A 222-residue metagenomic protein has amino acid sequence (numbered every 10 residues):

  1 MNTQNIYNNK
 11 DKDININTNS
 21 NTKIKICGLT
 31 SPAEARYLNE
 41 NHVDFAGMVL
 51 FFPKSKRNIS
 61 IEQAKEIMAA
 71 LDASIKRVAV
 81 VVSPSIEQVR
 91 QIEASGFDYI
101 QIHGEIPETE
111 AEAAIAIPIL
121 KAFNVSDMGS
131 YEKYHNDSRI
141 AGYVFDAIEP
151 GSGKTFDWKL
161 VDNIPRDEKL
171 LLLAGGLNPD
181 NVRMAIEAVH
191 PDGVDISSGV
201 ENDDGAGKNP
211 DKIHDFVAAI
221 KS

Functional and structural regions predicted by a protein language model:
M1-S222: Conserved N-terminal beta1-alpha1 strand-loop-helix module at the mouth
